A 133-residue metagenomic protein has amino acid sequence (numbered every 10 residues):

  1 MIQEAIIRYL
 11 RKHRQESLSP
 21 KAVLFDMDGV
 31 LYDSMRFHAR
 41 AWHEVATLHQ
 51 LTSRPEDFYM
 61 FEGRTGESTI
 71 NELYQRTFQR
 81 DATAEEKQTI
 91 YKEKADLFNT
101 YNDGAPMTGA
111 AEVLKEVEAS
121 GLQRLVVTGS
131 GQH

Functional and structural regions predicted by a protein language model:
I2, I6-Y59: Active-site neighborhood of HAD-like aspartate-dependent phosphohydrolases
Y32, G63, T128-G129: Active-site-adjacent beta-strand anchor residues
F37, T65, A105-G109, S130-G131: Short beta->alpha linker loops
A39, H43, G66-N71, Q132: An amphipathic alpha-helix signature
T47-H49, E72-F78, A111-L125, G129-H133: Substrate-recognition/cap helix-loop segment adjacent to the acidic, metal-dependent catalytic center of Asp-based
D57-E62, K87: A short, structured active-site edge motif that brings together acidic residues
Y74-E112, S120-L122: Metal-dependent phosphoesterase signature
